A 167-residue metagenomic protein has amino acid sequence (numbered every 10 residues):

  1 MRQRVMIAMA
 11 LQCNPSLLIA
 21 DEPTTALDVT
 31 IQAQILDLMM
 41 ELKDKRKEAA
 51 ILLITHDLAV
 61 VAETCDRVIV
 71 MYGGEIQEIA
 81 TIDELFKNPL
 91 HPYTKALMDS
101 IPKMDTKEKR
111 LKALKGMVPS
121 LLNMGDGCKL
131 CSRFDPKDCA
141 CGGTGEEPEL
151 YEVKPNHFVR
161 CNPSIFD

Functional and structural regions predicted by a protein language model:
M6, A50-L52, R133: ABC nucleotide-binding domain signature
Q12-S16: A short, proline-enriched helix->beta-strand linker immediately N-terminal to the Walker B motif in ABC-type P-loop
L18-D21: Catalytic Walker B motif of ABC-type/P-loop ATPase nucleotide-binding domains
P23, L27, I31-K109: P-loop NTP-binding/switch modules centered on Walker-like glycine-rich loops
T81-D167: Short catalytic/signature loops enriched in Gly
